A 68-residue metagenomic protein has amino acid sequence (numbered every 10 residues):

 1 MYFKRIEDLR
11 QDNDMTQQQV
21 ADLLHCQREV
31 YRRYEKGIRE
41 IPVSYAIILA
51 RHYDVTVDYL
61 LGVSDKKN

Functional and structural regions predicted by a protein language model:
M1-D12: A short, Lys/Arg-rich alpha-helix, primarily the initiator
L9, L23, Y34, V63: Residues in the recognition helix of alpha-helical DNA-binding motifs
Q11, D22, R51: Alpha-helical residues within the helix-turn-helix
M15-R33: Short alpha-helical DNA-recognition segment
S44-Y59: DNA major-groove recognition helix of helix-turn-helix/homeodomain DNA-binding modules
R51, L61-N68: Short, charged recognition helix plus adjacent turn of helix-turn-helix-like nucleic-acid-binding domains
